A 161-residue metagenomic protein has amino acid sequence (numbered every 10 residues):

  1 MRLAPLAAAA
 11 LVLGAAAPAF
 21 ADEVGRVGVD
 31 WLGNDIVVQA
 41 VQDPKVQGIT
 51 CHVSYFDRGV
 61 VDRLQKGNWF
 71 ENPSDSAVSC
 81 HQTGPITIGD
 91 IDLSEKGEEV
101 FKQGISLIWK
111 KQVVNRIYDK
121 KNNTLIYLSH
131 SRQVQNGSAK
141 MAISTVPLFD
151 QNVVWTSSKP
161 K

Functional and structural regions predicted by a protein language model:
M1-A7: Bacterial N-terminal signal peptides that target proteins for export
A7-A15: Bacterial N-terminal signal peptides
L11, V41-D43, I117-Y118: A general structural signal for short secondary-structure junctions and capping/turn motifs
A17-A21: Sec/Tat signal peptide C-region and signal peptidase I cleavage site
D22-S79: N-terminal secretory signal peptides
E23, I86-K161: Low-complexity intrinsically disordered segments
F56-I108: Structured domain cores in non-transmembrane regions
